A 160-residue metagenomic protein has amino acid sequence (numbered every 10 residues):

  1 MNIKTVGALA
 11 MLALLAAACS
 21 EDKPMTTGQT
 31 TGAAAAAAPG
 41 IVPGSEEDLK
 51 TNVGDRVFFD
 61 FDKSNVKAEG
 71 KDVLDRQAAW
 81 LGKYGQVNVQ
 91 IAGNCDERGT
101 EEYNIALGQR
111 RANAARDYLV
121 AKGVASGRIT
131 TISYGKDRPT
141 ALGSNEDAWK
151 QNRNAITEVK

Functional and structural regions predicted by a protein language model:
M1, D75-R76, G143: A generic local structural motif
M1-G7: Bacterial N-terminal signal peptides that target proteins for export
I3, S64-N65, E102-Y103: Short, contiguous strand/loop micro-motifs
G7-A13: Sec-dependent N-terminal signal peptides
L15-A18: C-terminal motif of bacterial Sec signal peptides marking the signal peptidase cleavage site
S20-N88: Periplasmic peptidoglycan-binding/tethering modules of Gram-negative envelope proteins
N94-K160: Periplasmic OmpA-like peptidoglycan-binding domain that tethers envelope proteins to the cell wall
